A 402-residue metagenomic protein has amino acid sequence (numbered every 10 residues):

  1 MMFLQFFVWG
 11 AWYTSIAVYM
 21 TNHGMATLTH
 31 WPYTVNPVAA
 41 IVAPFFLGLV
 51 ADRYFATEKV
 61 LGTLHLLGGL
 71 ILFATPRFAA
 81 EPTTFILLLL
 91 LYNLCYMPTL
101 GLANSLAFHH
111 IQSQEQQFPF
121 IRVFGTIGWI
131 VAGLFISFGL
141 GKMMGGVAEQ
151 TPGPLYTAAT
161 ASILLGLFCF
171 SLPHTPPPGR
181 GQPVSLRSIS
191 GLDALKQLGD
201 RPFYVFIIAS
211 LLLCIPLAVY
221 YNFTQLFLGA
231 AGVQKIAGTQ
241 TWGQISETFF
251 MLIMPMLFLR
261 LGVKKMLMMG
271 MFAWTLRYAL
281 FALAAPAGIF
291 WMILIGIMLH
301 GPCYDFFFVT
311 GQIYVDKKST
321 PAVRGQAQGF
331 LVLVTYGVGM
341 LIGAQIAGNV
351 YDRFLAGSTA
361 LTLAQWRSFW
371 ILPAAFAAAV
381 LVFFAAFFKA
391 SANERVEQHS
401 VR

Functional and structural regions predicted by a protein language model:
M1-A40, P202-T241, F308, A344: Helix-loop boundary and gating motifs at the non-cytosolic
F3, I71-L72, P82-L102, L106 (+2 more regions): Hydrophobic core of transmembrane alpha-helices in multi-pass small-molecule transporters, especially MFS/SLC-type
V42-A56, L140-M144, F249-V263, Y351-D352: Helix-to-loop junctions at the C-terminal end of transmembrane segments in multipass secondary transporters
D52-L66, L259-F272: Cytoplasmic membrane-interface "Motif A"-like loop-to-helix N-cap segments of 12-TM Major Facilitator Superfamily
L66-A80, F272-P286: C-terminal ends and interior cores of transmembrane alpha-helices in multi-pass membrane transporters/permeases
T75-R77, A161-H174, W366-R402: Multi-pass alpha-helical transporter architecture, strongest for 12-TM Major Facilitator/SLC carriers used
F138-T160, N349-A377: A membrane-interface helix-boundary motif in multi-pass transporters
L172-I208: Juxtamembrane intracellular "pre-TM" segments in multi-pass secondary transporters
